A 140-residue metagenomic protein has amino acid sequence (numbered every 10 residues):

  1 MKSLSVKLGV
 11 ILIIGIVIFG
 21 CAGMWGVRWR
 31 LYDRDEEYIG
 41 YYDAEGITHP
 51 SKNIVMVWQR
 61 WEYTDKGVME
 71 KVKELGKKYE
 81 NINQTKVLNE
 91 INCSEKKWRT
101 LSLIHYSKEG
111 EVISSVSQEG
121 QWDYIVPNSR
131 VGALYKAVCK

Functional and structural regions predicted by a protein language model:
M1-G9: Bacterial N-terminal signal peptides that target proteins for export
G9-F19: Bacterial N-terminal signal peptides
G20-K140: N-terminal secretory-pathway/extracellular module detecting exported/lumenal segments and adjacent signal-anchor/first
